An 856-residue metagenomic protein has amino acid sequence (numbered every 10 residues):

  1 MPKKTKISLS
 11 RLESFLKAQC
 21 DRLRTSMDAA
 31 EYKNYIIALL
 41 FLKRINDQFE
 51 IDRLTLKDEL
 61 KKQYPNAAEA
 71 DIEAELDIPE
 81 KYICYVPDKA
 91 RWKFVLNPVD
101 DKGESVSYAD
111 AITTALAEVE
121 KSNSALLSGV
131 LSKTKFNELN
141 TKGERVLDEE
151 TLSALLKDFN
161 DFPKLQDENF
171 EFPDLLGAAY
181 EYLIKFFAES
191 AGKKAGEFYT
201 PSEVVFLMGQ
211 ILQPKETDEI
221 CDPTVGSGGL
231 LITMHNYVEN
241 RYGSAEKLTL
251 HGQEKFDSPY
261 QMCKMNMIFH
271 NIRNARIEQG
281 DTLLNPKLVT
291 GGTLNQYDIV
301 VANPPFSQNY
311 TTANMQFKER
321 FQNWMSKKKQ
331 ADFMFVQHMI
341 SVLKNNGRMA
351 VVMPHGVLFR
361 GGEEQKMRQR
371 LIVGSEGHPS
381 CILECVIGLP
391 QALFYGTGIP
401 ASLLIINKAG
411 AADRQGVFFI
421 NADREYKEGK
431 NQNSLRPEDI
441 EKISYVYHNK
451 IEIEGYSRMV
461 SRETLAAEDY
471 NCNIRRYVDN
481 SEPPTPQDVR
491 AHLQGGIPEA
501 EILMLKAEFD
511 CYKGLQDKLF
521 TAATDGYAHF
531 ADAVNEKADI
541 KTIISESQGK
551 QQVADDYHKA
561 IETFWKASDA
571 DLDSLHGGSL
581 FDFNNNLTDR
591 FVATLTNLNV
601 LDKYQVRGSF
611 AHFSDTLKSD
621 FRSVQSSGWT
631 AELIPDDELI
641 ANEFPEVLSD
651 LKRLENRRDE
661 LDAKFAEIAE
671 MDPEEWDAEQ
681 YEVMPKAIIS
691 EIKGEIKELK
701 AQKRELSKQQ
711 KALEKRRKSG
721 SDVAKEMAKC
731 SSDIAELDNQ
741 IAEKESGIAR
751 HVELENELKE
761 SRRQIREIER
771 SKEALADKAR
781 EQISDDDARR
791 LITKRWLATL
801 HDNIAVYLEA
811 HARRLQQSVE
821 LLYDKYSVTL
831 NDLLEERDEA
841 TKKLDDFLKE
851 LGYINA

Functional and structural regions predicted by a protein language model:
M1-L212, E216, Q279-K287, G388-Q391 (+4 more regions): Non-catalytic, mostly N-terminal accessory regions of nucleic-acid modification and defense proteins
F15-L16, D28-R44, K327-I406: Conserved Class I SAM-dependent methyltransferase catalytic core
R22, F162, Y182, F186-S190 (+9 more regions): Conserved, well-folded catalytic cores of nucleic-acid-processing and energy-transducing macromolecular machines
L42, N46-D47, D257-S258, L283-L284 (+7 more regions): Conserved nucleotide-binding/hydrolysis micro-motifs of P-loop NTPases
K43-L56, F187, V238, Y242 (+3 more regions): A generic secondary-structure signal for well-formed alpha-helical elements
R145, N169, T224, G252-F256 (+11 more regions): Hydrophobic alpha-helical scaffolding
K194-A302, S307-K327, F333-M334, M353-G356 (+3 more regions): Conserved S-adenosyl-L-methionine
Y297, I405-Q487: Polynucleotide-recognition surfaces of large bacterial nucleic-acid defense/processing enzymes
